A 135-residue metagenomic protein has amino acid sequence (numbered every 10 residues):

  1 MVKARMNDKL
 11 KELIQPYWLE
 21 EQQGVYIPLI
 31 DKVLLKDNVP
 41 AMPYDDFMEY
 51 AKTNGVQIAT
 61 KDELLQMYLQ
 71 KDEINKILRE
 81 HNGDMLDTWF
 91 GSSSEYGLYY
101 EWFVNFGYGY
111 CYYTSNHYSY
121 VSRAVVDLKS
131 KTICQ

Functional and structural regions predicted by a protein language model:
M1-V56, V121-V125, T132-Q135: Extracellular adhesion/carbohydrate-recognition regions
Y44-Q57, K61-N116, V125-D127: An exposed tryptophan-centered "aromatic clamp" motif
